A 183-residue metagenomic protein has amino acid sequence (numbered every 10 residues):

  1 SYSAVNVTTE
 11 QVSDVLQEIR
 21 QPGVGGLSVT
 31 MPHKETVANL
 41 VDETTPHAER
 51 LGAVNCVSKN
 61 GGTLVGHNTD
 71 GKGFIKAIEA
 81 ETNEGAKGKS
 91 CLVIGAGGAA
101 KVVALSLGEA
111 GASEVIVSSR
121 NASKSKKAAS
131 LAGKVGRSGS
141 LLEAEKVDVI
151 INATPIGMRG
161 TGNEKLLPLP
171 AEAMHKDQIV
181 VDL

Functional and structural regions predicted by a protein language model:
S1-N83: Phosphate/diphosphate ligand-binding glycine-rich loop within oxidoreductases
S1-V5, I75-L92, E145-V149, M174-I179: Mobile, glycine- and charge-enriched loop segments and immediately flanking short secondary-structure elements within
A4, V117, D182: Conserved SAM-binding loop
V37, V103, L107, S125-A128: Hydrophobic packing residues within well-ordered alpha-helices of enzyme cores
K59, A112-S113, H175-Q178: A short helix->loop->beta-strand "cap" motif at the edges of active sites that frequently abuts
G66-G71, I78, T82, K87-A112 (+1 more regions): Glycine-rich adenosine-cofactor-binding loop
A110-A132: NAD(P)-binding Rossmann-fold cofactor-contacting core
G133-L183: Rossmann-like adenosine-cofactor binding region
